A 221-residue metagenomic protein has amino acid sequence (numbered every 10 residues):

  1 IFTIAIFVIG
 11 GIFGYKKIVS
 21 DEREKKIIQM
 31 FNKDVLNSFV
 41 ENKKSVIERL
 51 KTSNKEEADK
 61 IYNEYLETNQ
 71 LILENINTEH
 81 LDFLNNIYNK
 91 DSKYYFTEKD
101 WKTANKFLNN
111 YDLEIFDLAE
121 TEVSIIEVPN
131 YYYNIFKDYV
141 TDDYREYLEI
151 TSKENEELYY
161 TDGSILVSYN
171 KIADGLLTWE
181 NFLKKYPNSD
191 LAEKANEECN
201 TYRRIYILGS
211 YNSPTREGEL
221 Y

Functional and structural regions predicted by a protein language model:
I1-K17: Sec-dependent N-terminal signal peptides of Gram-positive bacterial secreted proteins and lipoproteins
R23-V128: N-terminal Sec/ER secretory leader and immediately downstream segment of secreted/extracellular precursors
T97, W101, I125, P129 (+3 more regions): Solvent-exposed, acidic/flexible segments
Y131-Y132, R145-A173, I205-Y221: Short coil/linker segments at helix-helix boundaries
N134-D142, F182-K194: Short solvent-exposed coil/turn linkers within tandem alpha-helical repeat scaffolds
I172-K185: Amphipathic alpha-helices of TPR/Sel1-like and other helical repeat/solenoid scaffolds
